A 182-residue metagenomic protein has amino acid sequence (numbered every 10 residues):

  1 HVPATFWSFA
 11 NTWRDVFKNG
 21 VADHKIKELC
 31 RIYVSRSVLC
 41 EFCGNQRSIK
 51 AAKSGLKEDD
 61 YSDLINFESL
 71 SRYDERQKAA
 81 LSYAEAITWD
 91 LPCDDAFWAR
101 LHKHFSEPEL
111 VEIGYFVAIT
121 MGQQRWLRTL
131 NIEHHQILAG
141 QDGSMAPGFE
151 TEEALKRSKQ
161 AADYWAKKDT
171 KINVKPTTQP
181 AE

Functional and structural regions predicted by a protein language model:
H1-E182: Hydrophobic alpha-helical segments
